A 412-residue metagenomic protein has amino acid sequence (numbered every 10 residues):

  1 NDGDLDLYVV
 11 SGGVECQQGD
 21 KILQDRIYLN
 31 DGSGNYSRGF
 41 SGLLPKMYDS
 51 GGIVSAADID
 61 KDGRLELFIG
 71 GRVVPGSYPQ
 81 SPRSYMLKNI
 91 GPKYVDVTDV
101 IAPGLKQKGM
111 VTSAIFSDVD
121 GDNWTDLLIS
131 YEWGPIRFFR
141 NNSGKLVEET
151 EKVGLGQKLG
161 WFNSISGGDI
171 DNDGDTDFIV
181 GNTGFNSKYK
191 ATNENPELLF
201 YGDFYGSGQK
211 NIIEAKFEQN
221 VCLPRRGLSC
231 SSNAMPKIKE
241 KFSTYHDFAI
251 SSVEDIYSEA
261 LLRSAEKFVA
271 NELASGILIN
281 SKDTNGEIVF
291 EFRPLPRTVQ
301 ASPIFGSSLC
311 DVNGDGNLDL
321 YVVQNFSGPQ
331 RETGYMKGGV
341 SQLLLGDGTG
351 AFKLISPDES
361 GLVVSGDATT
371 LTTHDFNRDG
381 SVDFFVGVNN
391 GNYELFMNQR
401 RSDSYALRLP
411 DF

Functional and structural regions predicted by a protein language model:
N1-F412: Acidic, glycine/proline-rich Ca2+-coordinating loop motifs
